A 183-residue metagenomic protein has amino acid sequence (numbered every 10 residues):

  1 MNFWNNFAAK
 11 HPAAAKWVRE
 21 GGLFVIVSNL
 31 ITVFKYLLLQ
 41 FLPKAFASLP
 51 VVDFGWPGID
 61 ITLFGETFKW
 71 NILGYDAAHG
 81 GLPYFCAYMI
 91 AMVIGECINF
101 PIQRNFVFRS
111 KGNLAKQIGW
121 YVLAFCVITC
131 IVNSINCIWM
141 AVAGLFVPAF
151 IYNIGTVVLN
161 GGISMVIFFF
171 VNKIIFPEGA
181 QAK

Functional and structural regions predicted by a protein language model:
M1-K183: Alpha-helical membrane-protein topology signature
